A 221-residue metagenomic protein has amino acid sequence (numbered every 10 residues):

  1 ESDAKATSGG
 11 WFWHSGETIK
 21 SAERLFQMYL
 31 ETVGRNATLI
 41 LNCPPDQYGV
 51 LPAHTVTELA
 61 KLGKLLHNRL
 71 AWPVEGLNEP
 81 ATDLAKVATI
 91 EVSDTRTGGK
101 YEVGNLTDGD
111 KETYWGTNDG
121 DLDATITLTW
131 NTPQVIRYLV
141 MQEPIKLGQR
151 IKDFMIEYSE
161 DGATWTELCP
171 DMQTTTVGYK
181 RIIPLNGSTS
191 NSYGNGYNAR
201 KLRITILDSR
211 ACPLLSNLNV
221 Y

Functional and structural regions predicted by a protein language model:
S2-T95: Carbohydrate-binding surfaces of carbohydrate-active enzymes
Q27-Y29, I126-L128, Q142-E143, R203: Generic recognition of flexible, low-complexity loop/linker segments
V33-R35, T132-V135: Short, solvent-exposed loop/edge-beta patches enriched in aromatic
P44-D46, Q142-P144, L207: Short strand-loop junctions, especially beta-strand C-caps/beta-turns that link beta-sheets to coils or alpha-helices
L62, L66-P133, P144-R150, P170-V177 (+1 more regions): Disordered, acidic Ser/Thr/Pro-rich linker "stalks" and the adjacent N-terminal cap of the next globular domain
D119-D123, Q134, I145-Y221: Trp- and acidic/polar-enriched beta-sheet ligand-binding modules for extracellular glycan and matrix recognition
